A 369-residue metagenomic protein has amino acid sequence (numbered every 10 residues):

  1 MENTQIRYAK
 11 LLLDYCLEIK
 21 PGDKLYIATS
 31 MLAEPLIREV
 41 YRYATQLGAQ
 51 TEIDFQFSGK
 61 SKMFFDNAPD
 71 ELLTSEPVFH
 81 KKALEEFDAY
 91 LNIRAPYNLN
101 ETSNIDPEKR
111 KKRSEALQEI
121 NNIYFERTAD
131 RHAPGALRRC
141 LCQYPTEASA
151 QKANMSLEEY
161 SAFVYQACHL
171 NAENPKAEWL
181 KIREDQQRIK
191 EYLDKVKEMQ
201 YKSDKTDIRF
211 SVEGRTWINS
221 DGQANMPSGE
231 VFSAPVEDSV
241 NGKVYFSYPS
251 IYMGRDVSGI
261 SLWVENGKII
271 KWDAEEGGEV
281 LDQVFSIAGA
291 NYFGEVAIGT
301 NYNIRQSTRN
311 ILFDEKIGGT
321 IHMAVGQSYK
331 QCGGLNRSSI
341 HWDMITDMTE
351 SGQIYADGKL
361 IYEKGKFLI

Functional and structural regions predicted by a protein language model:
M1-N241: Active-site bordering "gate/hinge" segments that shape substrate access to catalytic or cofactor-binding pockets
L32, P96-N98, T146, R215-W217 (+7 more regions): Short, glycine-/Ser/Thr-/acidic-enriched flexible segments
M199-Y201, I260, I270, E350-L360: Short polybasic amphipathic segments
D204-K205, G214, V264-N266, A356-K359: Short acidic-glycine loop/turn motifs at beta-strand connectors
P227-W272: Oxyanion-binding "anion nests"
N241, V257-G259, N266-I269, N291-E295 (+2 more regions): Active-site lining segments that contact anionic ligands and/or coordinate catalytic metals
K271-L335: Dual-mode signal for accessory low-complexity, basic/Gly-rich regions
H322-I369: Intrinsically disordered terminal and processing segments
